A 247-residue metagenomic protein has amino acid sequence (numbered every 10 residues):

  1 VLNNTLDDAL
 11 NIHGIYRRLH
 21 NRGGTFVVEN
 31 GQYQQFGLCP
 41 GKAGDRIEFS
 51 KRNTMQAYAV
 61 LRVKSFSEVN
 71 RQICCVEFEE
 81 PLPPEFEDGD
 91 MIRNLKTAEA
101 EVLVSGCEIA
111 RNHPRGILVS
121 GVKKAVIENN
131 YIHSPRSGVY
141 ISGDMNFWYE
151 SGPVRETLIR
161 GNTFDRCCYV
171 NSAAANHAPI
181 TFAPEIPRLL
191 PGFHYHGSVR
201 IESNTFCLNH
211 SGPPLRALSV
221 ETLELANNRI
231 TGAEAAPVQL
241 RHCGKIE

Functional and structural regions predicted by a protein language model:
N3, T97, E101-V102, C107 (+10 more regions): Solenoid scaffold repeats with emphasis on beta-solenoid/beta-helix
N3-D7, E101-L103, E108-N146, E150-G152: Right-handed parallel beta-helix
N3-I12, N21-R22, H113-S120, R136-S142 (+4 more regions): Short glycine/acidic-rich loop motifs that flank beta-strands on beta-rich extracellular proteins
G23-Q32: Short, structured beta-strand/loop micro-motifs enriched in basic residues and often containing a Trp
Q34-R71: Ser/Thr/Gly-rich low-complexity blocks that favor extended beta-strand/coil architectures
A57-G106, A110-R111, G116: Small/polar beta-strand repeat architecture
N146-S151, V170-S172, E185-F193: Intrinsically disordered, low-complexity Ser/Thr- and acidic-rich flexible linkers and loops, especially at boundaries
